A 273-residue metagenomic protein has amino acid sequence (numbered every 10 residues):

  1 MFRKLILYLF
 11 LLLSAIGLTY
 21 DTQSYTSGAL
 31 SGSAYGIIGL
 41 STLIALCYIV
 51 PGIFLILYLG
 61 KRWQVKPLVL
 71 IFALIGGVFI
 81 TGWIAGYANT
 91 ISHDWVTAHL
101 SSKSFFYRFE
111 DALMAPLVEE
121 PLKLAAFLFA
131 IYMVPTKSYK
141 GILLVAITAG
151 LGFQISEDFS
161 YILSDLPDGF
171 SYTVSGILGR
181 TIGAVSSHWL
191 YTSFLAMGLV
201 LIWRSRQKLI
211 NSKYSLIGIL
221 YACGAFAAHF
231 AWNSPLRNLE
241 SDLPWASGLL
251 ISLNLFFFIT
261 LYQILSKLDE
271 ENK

Functional and structural regions predicted by a protein language model:
M1-K273: Hydrophobic alpha-helical segments at protein termini of multi-pass membrane proteins
